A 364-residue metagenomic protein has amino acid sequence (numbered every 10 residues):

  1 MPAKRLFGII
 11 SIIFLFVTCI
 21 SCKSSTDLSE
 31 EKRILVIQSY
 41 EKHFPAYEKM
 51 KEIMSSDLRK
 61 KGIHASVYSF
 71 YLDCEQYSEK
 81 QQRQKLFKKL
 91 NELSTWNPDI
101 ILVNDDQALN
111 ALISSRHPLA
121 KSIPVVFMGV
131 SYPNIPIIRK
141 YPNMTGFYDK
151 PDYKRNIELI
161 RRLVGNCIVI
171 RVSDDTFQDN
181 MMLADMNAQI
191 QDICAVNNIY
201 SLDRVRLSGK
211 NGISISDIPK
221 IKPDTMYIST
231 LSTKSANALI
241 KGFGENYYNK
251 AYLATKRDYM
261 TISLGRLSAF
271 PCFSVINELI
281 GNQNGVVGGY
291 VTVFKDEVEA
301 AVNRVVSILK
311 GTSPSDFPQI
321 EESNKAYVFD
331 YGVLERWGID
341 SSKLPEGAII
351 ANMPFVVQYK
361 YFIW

Functional and structural regions predicted by a protein language model:
M1-I10: Bacterial N-terminal signal peptides that target proteins for export
A3, C22-W364: Short hydrophobic alpha-helices and adjacent helix-cap/hinge residues
I9-T18: Bacterial N-terminal signal peptides
